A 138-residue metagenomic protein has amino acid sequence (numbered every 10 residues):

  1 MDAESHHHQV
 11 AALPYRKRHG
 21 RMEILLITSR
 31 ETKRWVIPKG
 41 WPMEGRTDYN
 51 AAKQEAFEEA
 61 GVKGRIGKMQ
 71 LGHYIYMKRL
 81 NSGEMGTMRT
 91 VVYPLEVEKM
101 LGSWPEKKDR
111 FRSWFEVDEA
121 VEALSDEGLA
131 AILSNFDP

Functional and structural regions predicted by a protein language model:
M1-I24: Conserved N-terminal beta-strand and adjoining loop/helix that marks the start of the Nudix/MutT-like hydrolase domain
S5-H7, H19, M85-T87, K107-D109: A generic fold-level signal
H7, A11, I66-L71, V91-P94: Sequence/structural signature of beta-propeller domains
P14-R16, T28, E96-V97: Residue-level signal for short segments within beta-strands and strand-turn junctions of well-structured beta-sheet
G20-R65: Conserved Nudix-box catalytic region and its N-terminal flanking loop in Nudix hydrolases and closely related
K33-W35, V97-P138: Nudix hydrolase/Nudix homology domain
V62-G67, A131-S134: Short arginine-rich
H73-S103, S113: Active-site-adjacent beta-strand/loop module that shapes the phosphate/pyrophosphate-binding cleft
